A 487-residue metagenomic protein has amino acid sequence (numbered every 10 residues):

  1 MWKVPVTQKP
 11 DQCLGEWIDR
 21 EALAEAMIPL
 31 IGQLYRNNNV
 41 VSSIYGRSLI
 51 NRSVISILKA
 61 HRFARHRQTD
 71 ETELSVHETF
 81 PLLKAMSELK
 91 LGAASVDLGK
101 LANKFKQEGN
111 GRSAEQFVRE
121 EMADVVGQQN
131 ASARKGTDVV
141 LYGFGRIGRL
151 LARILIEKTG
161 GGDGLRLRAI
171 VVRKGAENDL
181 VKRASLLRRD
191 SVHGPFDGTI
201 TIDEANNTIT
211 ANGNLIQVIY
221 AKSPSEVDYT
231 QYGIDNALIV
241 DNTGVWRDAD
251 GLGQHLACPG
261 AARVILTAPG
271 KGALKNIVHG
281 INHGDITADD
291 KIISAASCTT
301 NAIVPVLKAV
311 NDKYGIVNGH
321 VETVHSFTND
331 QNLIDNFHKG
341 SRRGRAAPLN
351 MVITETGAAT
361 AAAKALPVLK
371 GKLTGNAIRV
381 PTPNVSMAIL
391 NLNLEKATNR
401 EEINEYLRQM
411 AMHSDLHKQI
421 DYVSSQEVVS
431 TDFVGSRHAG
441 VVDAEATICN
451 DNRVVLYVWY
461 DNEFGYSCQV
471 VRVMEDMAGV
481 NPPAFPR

Functional and structural regions predicted by a protein language model:
W2-A60, K313-V442, A446-N452: C-terminal substrate-binding/catalytic lobe of Rossmann-fold NAD(P)-dependent dehydrogenases
W2-N332, G340, R472-V473, V480-A484: N-terminal Rossmann-like NAD(P) cofactor-binding subdomain of oxidoreductases, focused on the glycine-rich
V172, L392-K396, V458-Y460: Short beta-strand-to-loop capping motifs
D290-S294, R453-V458: Short pre-catalytic strand/loop immediately N-terminal to key active-site residues, enriched for Gly-Thr
N301, A397-T398, F464-G465: A generic structural signal for alpha-helix starts
R379-P383, W459-Y466: Glycine-rich phosphate/pyrophosphate-binding beta-alpha loops
V454-N462, Q469-R487: Generic C-terminus detector
